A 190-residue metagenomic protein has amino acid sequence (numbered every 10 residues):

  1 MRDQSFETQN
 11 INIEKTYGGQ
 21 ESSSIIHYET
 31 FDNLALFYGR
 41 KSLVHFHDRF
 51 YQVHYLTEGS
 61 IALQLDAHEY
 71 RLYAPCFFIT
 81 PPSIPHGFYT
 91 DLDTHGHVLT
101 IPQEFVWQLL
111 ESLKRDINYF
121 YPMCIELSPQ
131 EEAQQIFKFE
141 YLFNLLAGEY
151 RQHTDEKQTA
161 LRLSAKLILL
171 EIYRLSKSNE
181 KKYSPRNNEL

Functional and structural regions predicted by a protein language model:
M1-Q64, H68-Y70: Generic protein-terminus/edge-of-domain signal
Q52-Y55, K138-L142, S164, I168-E171: Amphipathic, well-ordered alpha-helical segments in soluble domains
S60-A62, E69, P85, H95 (+2 more regions): Structural motif
A67-P81: Short acidic-glycine-tyrosine-enriched beta hairpin
S83-V106, S112: Ligand-binding loop in jelly-roll beta-barrel domains
R115-Y141: Aromatic/histidine-rich interaction motifs
S128-A133, Y150-L161, I172-L190: Short, Lys/Arg-enriched, Trp-marked, Pro/Gly-tolerant hinge/linker segments that flank
E140-R151: Regular secondary-structure segments
